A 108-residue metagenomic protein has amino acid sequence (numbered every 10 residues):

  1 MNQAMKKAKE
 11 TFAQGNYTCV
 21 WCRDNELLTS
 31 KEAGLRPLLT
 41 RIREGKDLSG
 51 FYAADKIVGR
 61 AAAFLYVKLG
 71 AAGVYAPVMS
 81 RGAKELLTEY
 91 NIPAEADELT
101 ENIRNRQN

Functional and structural regions predicted by a protein language model:
M1-P77, D97-N108: Conserved mixed alpha/beta catalytic, RNA-binding, or beta-rich assembly cores of soluble enzyme, regulatory
A71, N91-I92: A short helix->loop->beta-strand "cap" motif at the edges of active sites that frequently abuts
V78-G82: Short, polar loop motifs at secondary-structure junctions
K84, P93-E95: A generic, well-ordered mixed alpha/beta core segment in the N-terminal half of proteins
L87: Short, polar/acidic, helix-capping and beta-turn segments at strand->helix junctions that line the mouths
